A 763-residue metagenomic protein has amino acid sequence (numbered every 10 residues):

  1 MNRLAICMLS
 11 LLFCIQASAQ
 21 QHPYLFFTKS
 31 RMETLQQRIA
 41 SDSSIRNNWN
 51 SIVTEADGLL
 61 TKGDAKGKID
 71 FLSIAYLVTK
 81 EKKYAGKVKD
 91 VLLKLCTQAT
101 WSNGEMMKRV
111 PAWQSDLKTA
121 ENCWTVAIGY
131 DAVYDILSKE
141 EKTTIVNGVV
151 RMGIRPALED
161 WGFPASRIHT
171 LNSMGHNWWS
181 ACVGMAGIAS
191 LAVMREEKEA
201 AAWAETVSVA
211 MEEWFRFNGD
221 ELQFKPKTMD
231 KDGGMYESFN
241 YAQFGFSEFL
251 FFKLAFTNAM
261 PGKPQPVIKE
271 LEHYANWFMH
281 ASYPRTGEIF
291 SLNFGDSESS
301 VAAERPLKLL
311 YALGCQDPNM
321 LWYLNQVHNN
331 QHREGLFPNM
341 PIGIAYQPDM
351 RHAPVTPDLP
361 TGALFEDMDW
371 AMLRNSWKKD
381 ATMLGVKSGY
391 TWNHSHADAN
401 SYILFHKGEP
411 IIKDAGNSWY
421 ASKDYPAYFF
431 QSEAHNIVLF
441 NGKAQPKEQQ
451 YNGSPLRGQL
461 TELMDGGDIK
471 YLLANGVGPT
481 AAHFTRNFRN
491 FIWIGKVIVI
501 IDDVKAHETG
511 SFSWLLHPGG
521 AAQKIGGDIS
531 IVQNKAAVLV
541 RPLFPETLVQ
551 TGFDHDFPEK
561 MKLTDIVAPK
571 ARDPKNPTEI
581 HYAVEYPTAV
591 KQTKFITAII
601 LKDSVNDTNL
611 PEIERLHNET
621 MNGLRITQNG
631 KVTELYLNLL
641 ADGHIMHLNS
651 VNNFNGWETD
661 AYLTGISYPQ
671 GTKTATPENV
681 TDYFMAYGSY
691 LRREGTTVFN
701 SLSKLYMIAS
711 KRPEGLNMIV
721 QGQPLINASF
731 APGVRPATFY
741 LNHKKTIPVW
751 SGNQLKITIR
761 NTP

Functional and structural regions predicted by a protein language model:
M1-Q20: Bacterial Sec-dependent N-terminal signal peptides
A19, S418-P763: CBM-like, beta-strand-rich accessory domains located in the C-terminal region of large, secreted polysaccharide-active
Y24-N276: Aromatic-lined, polymer-binding surfaces characteristic of secreted/periplasmic polysaccharide-degrading enzymes
R31, N375-W377, S388-Y390, V438 (+1 more regions): Short, flexible loop/turn elements at secondary-structure junctions
L158-F163, G175, W179, D349 (+3 more regions): Flexible, surface-exposed loop/gating regions in the mature catalytic domains of secreted/periplasmic hydrolases
S166-H169, V193, Y241-I411, I469 (+7 more regions): Carbohydrate-active enzyme catalytic cores, enriched for enzymes that act on polyanionic acidic polysaccharides
I412-N417: Catalytic Cys-His active-site segments of thiol-dependent hydrolases/isopeptidases
